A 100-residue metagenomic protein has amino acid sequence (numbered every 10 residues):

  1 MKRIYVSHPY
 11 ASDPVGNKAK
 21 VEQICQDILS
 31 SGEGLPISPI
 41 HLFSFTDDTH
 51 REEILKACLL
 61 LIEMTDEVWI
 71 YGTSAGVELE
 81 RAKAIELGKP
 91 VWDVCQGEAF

Functional and structural regions predicted by a protein language model:
M1-F100: Catalytic phosphate/metal-binding cores of nucleic-acid and nucleotide-processing enzymes, i.e., regions that mediate
